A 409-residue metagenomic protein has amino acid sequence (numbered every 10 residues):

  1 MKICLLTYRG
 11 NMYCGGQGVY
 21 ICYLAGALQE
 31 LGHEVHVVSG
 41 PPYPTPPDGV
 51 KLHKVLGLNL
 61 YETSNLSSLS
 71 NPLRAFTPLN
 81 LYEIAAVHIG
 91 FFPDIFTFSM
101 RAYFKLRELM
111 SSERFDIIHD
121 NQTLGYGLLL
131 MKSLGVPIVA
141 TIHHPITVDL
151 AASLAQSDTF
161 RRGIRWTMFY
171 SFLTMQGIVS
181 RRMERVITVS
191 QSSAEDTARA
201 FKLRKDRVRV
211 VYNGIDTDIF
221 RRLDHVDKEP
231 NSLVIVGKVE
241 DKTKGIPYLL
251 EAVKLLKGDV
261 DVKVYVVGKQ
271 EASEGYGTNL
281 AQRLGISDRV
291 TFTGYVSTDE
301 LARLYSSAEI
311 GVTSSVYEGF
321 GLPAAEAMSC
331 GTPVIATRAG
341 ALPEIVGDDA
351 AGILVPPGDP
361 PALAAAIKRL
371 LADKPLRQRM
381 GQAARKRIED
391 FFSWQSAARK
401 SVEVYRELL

Functional and structural regions predicted by a protein language model:
T63-G90, K132-G177: Acceptor-binding helix/loop patch of EC 2.4 sugar-transfer enzymes, predominantly nucleotide-sugar-dependent
S192, G214: Carbohydrate-associated surface elements
V226-K244, L250-V253: Conserved donor-binding/catalytic core segment of Leloir-type glycosyltransferases
I246, L250-T291: A conserved nucleotide-sugar
Y295-V296, R303-A308: Short alpha-helical donor nucleotide-sugar binding micro-motif in glycosyltransferases
V316: Aromatic "clamp/platform" in nucleotide-sugar-dependent glycosyltransferases that forms part of the donor/acceptor
P333-A336: Short hydrophobic beta-strand element within catalytic cores of glycosyltransferases and related nucleotide-activated
D348-D349, I353-P360, R369-K374: Conserved acidic donor-binding segment of nucleotide-sugar-dependent glycosyltransferases
